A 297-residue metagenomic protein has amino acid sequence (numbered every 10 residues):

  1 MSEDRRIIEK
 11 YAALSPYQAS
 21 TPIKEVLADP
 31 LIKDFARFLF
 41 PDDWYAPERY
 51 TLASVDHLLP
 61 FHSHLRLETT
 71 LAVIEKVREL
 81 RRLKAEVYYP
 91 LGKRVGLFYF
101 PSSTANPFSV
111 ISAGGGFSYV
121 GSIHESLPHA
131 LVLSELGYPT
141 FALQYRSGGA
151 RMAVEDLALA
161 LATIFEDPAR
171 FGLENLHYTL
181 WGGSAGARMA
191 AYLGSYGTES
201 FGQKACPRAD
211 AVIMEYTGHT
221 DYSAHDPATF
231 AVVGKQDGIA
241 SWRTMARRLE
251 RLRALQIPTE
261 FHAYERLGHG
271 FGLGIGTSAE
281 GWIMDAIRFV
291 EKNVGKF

Functional and structural regions predicted by a protein language model:
S2-Q18, L255-F297: C-terminal catalytic histidine-bearing segment of alpha/beta-hydrolase fold enzymes
D34, F40-T104, Y196: N-terminal cap/lid segment of alpha/beta-hydrolase-fold proteins
N106-G115: Short beta-strand element of the alpha/beta-hydrolase
G121-I123, A142-G172, G274-A279: Catalytic nucleophile-loop/oxyanion-hole region of alpha/beta-hydrolase and closely related hydrolase-like folds
I123-F141: Short amphipathic alpha-helix adjacent to the substrate-entry channel of hydrolases
L159-D226: Primarily recognizes the serine-hydrolase "nucleophile elbow" in alpha/beta-hydrolase and SGNH/GDSL folds
A231-V233, D237: Short beta-strand/loop motif that positions the catalytic acidic residue of the alpha/beta-hydrolase fold
G238-R247: Conserved alpha/beta-hydrolase "acid-adjacent" motif
